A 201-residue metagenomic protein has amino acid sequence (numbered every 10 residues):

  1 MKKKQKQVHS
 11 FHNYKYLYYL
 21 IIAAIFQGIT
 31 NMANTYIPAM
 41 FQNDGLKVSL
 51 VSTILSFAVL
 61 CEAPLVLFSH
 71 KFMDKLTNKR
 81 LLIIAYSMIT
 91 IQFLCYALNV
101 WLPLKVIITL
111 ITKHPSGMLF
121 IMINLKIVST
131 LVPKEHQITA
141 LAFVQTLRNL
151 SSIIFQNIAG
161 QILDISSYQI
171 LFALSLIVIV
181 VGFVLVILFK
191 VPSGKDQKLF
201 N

Functional and structural regions predicted by a protein language model:
M1-L20: Juxtamembrane intracellular "pre-TM" segments in multi-pass secondary transporters
K15-I54, I121: Helix-loop boundary and gating motifs at the non-cytosolic
A24, L104-L119: Hydrophobic core of transmembrane alpha-helices in multi-pass small-molecule transporters, especially MFS/SLC-type
V48-S49, V132-V144: Loop-to-transmembrane helix entry/capping segments in MFS-fold secondary transporters and related SLC/MFSD carriers
L65-T77, L163-D164: Helix-to-loop junctions at the C-terminal end of transmembrane segments in multipass secondary transporters
R80-C95: Structural signature of the two symmetry-related core transmembrane helices
L119-V132: Intracellular juxtamembrane helix-capping segments at the cytosolic ends of symmetry-related transmembrane helices
I138-I165: A late C-terminal transmembrane helix in Major Facilitator Superfamily
